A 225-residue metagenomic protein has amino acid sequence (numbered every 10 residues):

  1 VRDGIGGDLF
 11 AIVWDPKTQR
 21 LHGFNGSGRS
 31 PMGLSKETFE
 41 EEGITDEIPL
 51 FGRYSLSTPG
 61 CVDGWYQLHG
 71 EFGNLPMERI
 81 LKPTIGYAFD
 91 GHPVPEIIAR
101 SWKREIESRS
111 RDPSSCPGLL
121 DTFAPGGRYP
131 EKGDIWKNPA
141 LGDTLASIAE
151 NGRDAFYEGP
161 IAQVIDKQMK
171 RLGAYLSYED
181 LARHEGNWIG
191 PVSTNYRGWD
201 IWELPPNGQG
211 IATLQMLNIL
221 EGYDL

Functional and structural regions predicted by a protein language model:
V1-E158, A162-G208, L225: Noncatalytic scaffold domains of N-terminal-nucleophile
I211: Flexible, polar/acidic helix-loop-strand segments at domain edges
I219-Y223: Structured C-terminal helix/loop/strand segments within mature extracytoplasmic catalytic/sensor domains
